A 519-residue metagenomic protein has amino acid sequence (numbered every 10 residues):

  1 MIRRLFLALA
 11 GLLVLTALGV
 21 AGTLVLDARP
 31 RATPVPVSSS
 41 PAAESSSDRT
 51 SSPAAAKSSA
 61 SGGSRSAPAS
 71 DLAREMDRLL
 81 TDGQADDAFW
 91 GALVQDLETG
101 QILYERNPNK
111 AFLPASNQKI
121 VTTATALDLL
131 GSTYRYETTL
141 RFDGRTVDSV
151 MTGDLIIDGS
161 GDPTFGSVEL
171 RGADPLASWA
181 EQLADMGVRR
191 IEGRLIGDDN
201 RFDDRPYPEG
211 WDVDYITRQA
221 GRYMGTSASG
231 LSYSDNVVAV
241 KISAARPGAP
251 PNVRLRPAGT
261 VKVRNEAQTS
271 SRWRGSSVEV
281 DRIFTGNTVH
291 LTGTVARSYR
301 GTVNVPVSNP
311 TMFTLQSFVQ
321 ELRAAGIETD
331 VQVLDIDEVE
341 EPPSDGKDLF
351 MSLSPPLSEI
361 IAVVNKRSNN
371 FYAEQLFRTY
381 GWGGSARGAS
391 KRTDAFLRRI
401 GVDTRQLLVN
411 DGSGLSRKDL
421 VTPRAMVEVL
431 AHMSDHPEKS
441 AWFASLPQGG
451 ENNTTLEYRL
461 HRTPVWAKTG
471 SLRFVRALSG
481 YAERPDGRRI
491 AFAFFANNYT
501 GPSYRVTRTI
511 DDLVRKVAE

Functional and structural regions predicted by a protein language model:
I2-A10, G19-G83, L129-D403: Conserved serine DD-peptidase/penicillin-binding transpeptidase domain and beta-lactam-recognizing active-site
G62-A73, E98-P114: N-terminal glycine-/serine-/threonine-rich phosphate-binding loop
T81-E105, L334: A short, well-structured edge-of-sheet supersecondary motif
F89, L103-E105, R367-N370, E374-E519: Small-residue-rich helix-loop
A92-V94, T138-L140, S479: Short beta-strand scaffold segments in enzyme catalytic cores
L97-E98, R246, P485: Short, ordered coil/turn segments that flank beta-strands lining enzyme active or ligand-binding pockets
G100, K119-A126, L195, L231 (+6 more regions): Residue-level preference for non-acidic, small/hydrophobic
E105-T125, I361: Short active-site loop at a secondary-structure junction that contains or immediately precedes the catalytic residue(s)
